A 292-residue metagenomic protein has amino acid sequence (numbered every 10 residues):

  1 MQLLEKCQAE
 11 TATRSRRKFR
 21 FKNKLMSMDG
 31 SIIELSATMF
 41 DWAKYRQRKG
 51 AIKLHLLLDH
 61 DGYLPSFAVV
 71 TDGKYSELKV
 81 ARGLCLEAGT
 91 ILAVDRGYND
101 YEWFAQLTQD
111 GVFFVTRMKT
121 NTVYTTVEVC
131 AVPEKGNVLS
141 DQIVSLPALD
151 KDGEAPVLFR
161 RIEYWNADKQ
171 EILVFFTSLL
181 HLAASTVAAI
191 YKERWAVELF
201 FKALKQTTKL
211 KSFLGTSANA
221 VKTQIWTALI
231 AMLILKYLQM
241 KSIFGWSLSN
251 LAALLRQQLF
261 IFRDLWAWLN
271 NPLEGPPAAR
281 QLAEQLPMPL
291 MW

Functional and structural regions predicted by a protein language model:
M1-E10, R14-W292: Single, function-defining residue in the core of a domain
